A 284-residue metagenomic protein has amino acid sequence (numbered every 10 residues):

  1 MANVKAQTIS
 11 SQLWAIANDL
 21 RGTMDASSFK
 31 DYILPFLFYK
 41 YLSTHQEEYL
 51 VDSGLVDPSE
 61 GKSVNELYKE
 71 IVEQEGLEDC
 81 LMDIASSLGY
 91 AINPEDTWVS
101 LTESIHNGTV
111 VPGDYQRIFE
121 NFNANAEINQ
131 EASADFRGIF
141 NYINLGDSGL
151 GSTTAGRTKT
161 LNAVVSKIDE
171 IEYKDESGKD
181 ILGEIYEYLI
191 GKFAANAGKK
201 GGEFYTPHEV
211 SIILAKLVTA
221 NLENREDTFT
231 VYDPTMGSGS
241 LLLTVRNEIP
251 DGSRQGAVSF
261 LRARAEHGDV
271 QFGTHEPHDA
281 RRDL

Functional and structural regions predicted by a protein language model:
M1-L222: Non-catalytic, mostly N-terminal accessory regions of nucleic-acid modification and defense proteins
G201-L284: Conserved S-adenosyl-L-methionine
